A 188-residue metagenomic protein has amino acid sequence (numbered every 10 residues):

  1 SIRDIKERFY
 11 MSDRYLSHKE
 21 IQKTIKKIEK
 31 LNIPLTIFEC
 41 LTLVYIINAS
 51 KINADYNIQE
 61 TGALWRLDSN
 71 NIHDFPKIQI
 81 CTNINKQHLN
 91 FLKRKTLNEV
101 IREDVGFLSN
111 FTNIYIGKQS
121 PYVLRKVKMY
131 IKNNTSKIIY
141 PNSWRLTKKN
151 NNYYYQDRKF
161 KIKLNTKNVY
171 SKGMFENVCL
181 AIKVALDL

Functional and structural regions predicted by a protein language model:
S1-D74, N83-K86, N90-K95, E99-I101: ATP-dependent carboxylate-amine ligase catalytic core
I52-E60, P76-L188: Acidic, Mg2+-coordinating active-site environments of NTP-dependent enzymes
